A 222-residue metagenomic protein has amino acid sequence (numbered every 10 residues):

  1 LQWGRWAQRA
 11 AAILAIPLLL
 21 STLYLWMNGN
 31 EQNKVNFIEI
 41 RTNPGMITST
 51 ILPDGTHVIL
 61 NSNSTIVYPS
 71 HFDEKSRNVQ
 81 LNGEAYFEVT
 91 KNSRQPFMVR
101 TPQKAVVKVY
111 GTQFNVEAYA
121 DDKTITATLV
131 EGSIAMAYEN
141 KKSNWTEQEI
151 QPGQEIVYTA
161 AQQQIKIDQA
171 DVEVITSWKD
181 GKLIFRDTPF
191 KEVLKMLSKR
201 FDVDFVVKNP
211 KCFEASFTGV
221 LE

Functional and structural regions predicted by a protein language model:
W3-E222: A residue-level detector for the "anchor" residue at the start of short, highly conserved motifs
